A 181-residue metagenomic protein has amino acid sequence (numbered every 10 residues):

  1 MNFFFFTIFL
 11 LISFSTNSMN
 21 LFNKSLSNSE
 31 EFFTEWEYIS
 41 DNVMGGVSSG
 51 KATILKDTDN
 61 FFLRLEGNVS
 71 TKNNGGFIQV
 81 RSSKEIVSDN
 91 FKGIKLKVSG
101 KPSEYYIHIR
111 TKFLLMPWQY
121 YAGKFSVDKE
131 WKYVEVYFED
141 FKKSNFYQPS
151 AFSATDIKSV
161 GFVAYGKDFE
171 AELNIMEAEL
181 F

Functional and structural regions predicted by a protein language model:
M1-I8: Sec-dependent signal peptide recognition, specifically the positively charged N-region followed immediately by
F9-N17: Hydrophobic h-region of N-terminal signal peptides that target proteins for export in Gram-negative bacteria
T16-F181: Beta-rich carbohydrate-recognition modules and glycan-binding surfaces
